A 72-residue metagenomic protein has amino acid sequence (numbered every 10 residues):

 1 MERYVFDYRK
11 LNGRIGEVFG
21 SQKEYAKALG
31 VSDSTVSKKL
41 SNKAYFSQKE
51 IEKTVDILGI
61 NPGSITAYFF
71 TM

Functional and structural regions predicted by a protein language model:
M1-G20, E24: A short, Lys/Arg-rich alpha-helix, primarily the initiator
G13, K38, A67: DNA-binding alpha-helical recognition surfaces that contact promoter or target DNA
F19-K38: Short alpha-helical DNA-recognition segment
S21, S47-E50: Residues that mark the N-terminal boundary/hinge immediately upstream of a DNA-recognition element
S41-K43, E52, D56, F70: Residue-level detection of the helix-turn-helix DNA-binding "recognition helix"
K49-I65: DNA major-groove recognition helix of helix-turn-helix/homeodomain DNA-binding modules
I65-M72: Short amphipathic recognition helices of helix-turn-helix/homeodomain-type DNA-binding modules
